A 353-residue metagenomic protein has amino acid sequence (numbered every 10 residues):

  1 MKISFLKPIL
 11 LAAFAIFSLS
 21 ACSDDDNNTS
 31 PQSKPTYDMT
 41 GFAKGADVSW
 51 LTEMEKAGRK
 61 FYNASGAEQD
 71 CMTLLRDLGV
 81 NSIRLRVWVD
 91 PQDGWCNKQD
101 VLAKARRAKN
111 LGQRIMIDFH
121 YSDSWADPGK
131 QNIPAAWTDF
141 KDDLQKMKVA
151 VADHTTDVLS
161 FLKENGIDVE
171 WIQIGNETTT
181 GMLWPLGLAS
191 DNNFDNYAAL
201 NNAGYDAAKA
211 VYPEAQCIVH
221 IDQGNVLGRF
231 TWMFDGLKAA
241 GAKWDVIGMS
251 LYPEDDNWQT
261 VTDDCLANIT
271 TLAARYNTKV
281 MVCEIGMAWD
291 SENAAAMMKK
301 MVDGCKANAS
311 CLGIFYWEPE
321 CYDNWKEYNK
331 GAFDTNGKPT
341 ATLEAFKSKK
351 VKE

Functional and structural regions predicted by a protein language model:
M1-L10: Bacterial N-terminal signal peptides that target proteins for export
F5, A15-Y37: Bacterial Sec-dependent N-terminal signal peptides
K34-C71: Boundary/entry segment of secreted carbohydrate-active catalytic domains
K44-A46, I83-L85, I115-F119, E170-I174 (+4 more regions): Hydrophobic faces of well-ordered beta-strands that scaffold small-molecule active sites in alpha/beta enzyme cores
S49-L51, W88-D90, H120-S124, I174-T179 (+4 more regions): Active-site beta-loop-alpha junctions enriched in small/polar residues
K56-K60, D264, T271-N277, W289-G304 (+1 more regions): Aromatic-rich peripheral "rim/lid" segments of glycoside hydrolase catalytic domains that contact and position glycan
A67-K130, A136, S190-I218, I269 (+1 more regions): Aromatic-lined substrate-binding rim segments of carbohydrate-active enzymes
N97-Q99, D127-D235, A242-W244, D255-A267 (+2 more regions): Active-site cleft segment of glycoside hydrolase catalytic domains centered on the general acid/base Glu
